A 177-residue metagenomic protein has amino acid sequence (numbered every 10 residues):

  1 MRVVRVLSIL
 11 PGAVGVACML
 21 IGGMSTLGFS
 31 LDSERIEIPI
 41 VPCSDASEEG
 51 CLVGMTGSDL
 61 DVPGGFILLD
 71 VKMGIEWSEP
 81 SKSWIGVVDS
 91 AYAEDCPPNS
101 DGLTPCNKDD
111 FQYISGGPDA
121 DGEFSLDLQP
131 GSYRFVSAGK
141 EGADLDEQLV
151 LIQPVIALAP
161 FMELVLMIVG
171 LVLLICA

Functional and structural regions predicted by a protein language model:
M1-A177: Acidic, Ser/Thr/Pro
